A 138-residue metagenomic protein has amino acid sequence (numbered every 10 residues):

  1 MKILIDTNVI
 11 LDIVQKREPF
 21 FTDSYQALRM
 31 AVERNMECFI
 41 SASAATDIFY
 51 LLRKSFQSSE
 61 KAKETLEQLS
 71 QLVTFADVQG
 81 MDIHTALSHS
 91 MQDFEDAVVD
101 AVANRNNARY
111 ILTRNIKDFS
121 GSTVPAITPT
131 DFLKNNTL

Functional and structural regions predicted by a protein language model:
M1-I40, K54-E60, G121, L133-L138: Short, well-structured N-terminal submotif of metal-dependent ribonuclease cores
K2, L72, N104-L138: Acidic, PIN/NYN-like endoribonuclease modules and their adjacent C-terminal/linker elements
V9, A44, D82, V98-V99 (+2 more regions): Alpha-helix capping/helix-boundary segments
Y25, D47-T74, Q79: Active-site-proximal, substrate-binding regions of enzyme catalytic domains and RNA-binding/basic surfaces
R34-N35, L72, H89, S122: Structured helix-beta-strand junction loops
F39, A76, I127: General small-molecule cofactor/ligand-binding pocket signal
I40-A42, T113: Short beta-strand segments at enzyme active-site cores
T74-I116: Active-site neighborhoods of divalent-metal-dependent phosphate/nucleic-acid chemistry enzymes
